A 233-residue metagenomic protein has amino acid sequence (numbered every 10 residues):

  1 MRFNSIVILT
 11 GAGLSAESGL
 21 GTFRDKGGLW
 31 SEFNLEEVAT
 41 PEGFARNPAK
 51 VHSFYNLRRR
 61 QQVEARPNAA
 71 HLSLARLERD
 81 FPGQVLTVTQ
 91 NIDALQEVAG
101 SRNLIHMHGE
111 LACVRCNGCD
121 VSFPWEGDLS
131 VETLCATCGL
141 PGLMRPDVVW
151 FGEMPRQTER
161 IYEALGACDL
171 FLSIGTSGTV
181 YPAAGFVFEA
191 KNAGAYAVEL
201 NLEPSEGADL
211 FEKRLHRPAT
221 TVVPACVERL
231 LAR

Functional and structural regions predicted by a protein language model:
M1-R233: Conserved catalytic core of sirtuin-type NAD+-dependent deacylases
